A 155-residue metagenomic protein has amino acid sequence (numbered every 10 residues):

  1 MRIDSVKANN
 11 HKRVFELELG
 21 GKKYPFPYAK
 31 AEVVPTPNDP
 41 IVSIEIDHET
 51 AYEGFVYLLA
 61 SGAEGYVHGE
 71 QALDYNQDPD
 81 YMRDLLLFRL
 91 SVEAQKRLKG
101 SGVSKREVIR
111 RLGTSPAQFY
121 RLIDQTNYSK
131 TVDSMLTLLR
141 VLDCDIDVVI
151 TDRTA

Functional and structural regions predicted by a protein language model:
M1-R111, P116, V141: Motif-centric detector for short Cys/His coordination patterns
G100, N127-K130: Helix-turn-helix/winged-helix DNA-binding modules
S104, T131-S134: Residues that mark the N-terminal boundary/hinge immediately upstream of a DNA-recognition element
R110, R121, T137: DNA-binding alpha-helical recognition surfaces that contact promoter or target DNA
G113-Y128: Recognition helix of helix-turn-helix/homeodomain-like DNA-binding domains that insert into the DNA major groove
D133-V148: DNA major-groove recognition helix of helix-turn-helix/homeodomain DNA-binding modules
I150-A155: Short, charged recognition helix plus adjacent turn of helix-turn-helix-like nucleic-acid-binding domains
